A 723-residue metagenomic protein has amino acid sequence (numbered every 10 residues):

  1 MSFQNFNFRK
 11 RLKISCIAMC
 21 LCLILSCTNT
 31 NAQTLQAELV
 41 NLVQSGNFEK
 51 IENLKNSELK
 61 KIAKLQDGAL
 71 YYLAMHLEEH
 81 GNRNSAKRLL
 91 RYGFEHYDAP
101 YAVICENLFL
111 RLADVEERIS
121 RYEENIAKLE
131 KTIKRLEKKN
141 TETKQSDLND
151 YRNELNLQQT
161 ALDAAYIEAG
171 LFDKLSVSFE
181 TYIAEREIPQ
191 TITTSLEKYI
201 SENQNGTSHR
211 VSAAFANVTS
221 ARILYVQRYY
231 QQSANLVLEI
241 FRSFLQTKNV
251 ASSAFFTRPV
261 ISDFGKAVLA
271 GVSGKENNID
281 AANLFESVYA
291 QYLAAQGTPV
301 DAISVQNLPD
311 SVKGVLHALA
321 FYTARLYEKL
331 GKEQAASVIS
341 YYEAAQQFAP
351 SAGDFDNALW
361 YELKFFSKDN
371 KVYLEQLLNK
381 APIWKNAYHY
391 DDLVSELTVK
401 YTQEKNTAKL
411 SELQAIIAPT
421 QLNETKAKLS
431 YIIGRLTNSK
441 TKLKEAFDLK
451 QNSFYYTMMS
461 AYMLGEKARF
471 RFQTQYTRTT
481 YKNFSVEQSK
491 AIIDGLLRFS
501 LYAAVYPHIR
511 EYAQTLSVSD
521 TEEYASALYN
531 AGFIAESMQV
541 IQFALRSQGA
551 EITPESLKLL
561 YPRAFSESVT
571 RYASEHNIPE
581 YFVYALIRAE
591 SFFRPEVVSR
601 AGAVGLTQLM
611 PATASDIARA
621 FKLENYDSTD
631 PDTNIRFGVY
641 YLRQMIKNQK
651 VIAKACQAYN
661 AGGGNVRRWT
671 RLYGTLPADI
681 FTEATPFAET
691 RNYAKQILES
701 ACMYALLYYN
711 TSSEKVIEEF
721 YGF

Functional and structural regions predicted by a protein language model:
S15-S26: Bacterial N-terminal signal peptides
C27-Y72, G81, P100-C105, E116 (+10 more regions): N-terminal leader/linker segments that initiate helical-solenoid repeat arrays
E38, L73, F109-L112, L162 (+10 more regions): Structural register within alpha-helical repeat arrays
N41, H76, L112, R135 (+10 more regions): Residue-level signature for tetratricopeptide repeat
K50-E58, S85-G93, R118-T132, L175-Y182 (+12 more regions): Alpha-helical repeat scaffolds
S57-D67, G93-C105, K131-S146, D150-R152 (+11 more regions): Short solvent-exposed coil/turn linkers within tandem alpha-helical repeat scaffolds
K64, T247, F255, I279-F285 (+13 more regions): Catalytic glycan-binding domains that act on GlcNAc-containing polysaccharides
